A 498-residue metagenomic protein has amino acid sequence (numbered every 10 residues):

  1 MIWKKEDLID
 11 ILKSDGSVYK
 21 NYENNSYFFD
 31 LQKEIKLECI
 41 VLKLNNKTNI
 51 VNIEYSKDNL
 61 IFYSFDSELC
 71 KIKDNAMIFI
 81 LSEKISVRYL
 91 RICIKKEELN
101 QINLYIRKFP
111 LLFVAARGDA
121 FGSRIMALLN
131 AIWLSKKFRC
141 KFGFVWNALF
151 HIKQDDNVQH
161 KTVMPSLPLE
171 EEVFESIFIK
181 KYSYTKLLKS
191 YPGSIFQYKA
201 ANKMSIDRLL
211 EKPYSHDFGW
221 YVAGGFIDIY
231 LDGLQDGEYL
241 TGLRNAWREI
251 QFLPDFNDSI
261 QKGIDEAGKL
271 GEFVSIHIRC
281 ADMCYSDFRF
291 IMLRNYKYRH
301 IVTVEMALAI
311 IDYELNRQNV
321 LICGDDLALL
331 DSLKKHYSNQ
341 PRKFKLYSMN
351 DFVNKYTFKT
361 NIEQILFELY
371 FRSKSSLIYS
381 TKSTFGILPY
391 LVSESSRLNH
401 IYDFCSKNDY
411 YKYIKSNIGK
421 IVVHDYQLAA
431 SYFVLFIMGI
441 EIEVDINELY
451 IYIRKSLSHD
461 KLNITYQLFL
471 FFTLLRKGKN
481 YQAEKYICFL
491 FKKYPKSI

Functional and structural regions predicted by a protein language model:
M1, L12-S64, K73-P110: Aromatic, loop-rich ligand-recognition surfaces of beta-strand-rich domains
N49-I50, F150-Q154, L327-L333, Y410 (+1 more regions): Short, charged/polar "capping" segments at the starts of alpha-helices and the immediately preceding loops
P110-L293: Secretory-pathway glycan-assembly enzymes, especially type II membrane glycosyltransferases that use nucleotide-sugar
F150-D155, M283-D287, A328-S332, G386-L388 (+1 more regions): Short catalytic/ligand-binding loop motif for oxyanion handling, primarily in non-cytosolic enzymes, centered on
F273-E305, N319-L327, I437: Active-site donor-nucleotide binding/catalytic segment of nucleotide-sugar enzymes
Q318-L398, Y402: Donor-binding and catalytic core of enzymes assembling or modifying cell-surface/extracellular glycoconjugates
T384-M438, I442: Catalytic binding pocket for nucleotide-activated donors in carbohydrate/polymer assembly enzymes
D425-I498: Alpha-helical protein-protein interaction scaffolds
